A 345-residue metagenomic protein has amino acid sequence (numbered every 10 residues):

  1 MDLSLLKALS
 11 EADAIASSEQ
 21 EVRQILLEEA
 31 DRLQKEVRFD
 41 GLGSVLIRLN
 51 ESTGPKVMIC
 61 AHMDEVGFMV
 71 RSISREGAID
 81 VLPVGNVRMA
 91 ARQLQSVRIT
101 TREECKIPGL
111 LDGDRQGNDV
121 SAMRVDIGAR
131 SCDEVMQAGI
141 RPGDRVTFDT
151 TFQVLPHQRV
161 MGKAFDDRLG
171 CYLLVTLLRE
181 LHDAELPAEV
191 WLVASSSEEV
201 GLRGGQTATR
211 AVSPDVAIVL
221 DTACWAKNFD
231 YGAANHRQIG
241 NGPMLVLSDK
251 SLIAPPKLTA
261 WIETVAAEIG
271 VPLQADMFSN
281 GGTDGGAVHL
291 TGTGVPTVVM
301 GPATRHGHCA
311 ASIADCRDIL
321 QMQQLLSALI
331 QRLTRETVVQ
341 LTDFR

Functional and structural regions predicted by a protein language model:
M1-R345: N-terminal hydrophobic/helix-forming segments and targeting peptides
